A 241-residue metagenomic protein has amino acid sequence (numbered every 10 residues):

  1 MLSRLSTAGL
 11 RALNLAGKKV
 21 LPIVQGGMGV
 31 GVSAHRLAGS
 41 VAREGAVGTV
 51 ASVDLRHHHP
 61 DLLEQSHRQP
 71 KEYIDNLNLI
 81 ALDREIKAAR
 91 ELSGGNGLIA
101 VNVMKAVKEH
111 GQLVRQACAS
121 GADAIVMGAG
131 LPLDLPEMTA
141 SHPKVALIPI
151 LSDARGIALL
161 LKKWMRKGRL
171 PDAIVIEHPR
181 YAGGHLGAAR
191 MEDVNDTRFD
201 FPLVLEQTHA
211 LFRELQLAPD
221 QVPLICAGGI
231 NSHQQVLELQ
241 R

Functional and structural regions predicted by a protein language model:
L2-A218: Active-site entrance/lid segments in N-terminal catalytic domains of soluble metabolic enzymes
Y181, I230-H233: Short, catalytically relevant binding-site loops at active-site mouths
V222-N231: Glycine-rich beta-strand-to-loop/alpha-helix junction loops that act as flexible
V236-R241: A compact, surface-exposed functional segment
